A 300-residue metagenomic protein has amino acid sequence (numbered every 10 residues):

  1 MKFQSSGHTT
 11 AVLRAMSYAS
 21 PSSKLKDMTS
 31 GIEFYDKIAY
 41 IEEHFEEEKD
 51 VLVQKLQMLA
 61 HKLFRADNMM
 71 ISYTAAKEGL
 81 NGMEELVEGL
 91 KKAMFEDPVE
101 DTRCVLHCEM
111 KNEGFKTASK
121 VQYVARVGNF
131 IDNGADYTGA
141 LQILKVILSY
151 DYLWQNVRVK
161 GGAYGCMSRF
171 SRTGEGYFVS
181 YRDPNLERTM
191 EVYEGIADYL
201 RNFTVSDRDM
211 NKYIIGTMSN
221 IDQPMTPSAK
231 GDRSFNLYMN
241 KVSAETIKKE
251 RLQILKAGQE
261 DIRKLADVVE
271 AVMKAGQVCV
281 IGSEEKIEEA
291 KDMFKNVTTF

Functional and structural regions predicted by a protein language model:
M1-G7, A19, E88-E96, L153 (+2 more regions): M16/insulysin-pitrilysin zinc metalloprotease superfamily fold
M1-R65, D222-A257: Scaffold signal of the M16-like zinc-metallopeptidase fold and its non-catalytic homologs
A15, H61, N68, S72 (+4 more regions): His/Glu-based metal-binding/catalytic segments typifying zinc-dependent metallopeptidases
E33-K37, F64-N68, A118-A125, G134-T138 (+3 more regions): Short acidic (Asp/Glu) and glycine-rich catalytic loops that position anionic groups and cofactors
N68-A76, G176-S180, A275-G282: Short cationic amphipathic helices and targeting signals
K77-E85, A135-T138, L186-E191, I287-A290: Short, conserved charged micro-motifs
K256-F300: In a subset of proteins, long, contiguous C-terminal domains/tails are tracked
